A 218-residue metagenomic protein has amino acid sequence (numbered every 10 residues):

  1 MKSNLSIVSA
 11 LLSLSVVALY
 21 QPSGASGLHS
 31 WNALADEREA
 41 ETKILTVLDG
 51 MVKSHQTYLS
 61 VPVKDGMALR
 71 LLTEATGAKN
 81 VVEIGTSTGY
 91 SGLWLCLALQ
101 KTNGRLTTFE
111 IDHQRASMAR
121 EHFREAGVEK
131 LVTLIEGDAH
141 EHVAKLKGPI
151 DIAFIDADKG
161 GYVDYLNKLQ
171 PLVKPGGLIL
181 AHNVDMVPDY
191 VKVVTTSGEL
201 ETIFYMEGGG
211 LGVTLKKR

Functional and structural regions predicted by a protein language model:
M1-A10: Bacterial N-terminal signal peptides that target proteins for export
N4-L5, A18-I152, K159-L180, V184-R218: A short alpha-helical cap/connector motif
S9-L19: Terminal signal-anchor or tail-anchor transmembrane helices that tether membrane-associated enzymes to cellular
